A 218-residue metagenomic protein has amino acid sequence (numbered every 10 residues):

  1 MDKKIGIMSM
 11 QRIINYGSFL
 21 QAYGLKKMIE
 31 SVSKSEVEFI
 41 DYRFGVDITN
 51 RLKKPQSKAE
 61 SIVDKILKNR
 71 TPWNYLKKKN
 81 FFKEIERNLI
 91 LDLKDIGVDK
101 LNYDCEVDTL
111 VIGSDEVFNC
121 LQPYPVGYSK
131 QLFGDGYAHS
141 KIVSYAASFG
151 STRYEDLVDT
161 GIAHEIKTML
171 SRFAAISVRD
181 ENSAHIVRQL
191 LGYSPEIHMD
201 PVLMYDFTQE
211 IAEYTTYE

Functional and structural regions predicted by a protein language model:
K4-Y16, L20-T168, Y214-T216: Aromatic- and Gly/Pro-rich donor/ligand-binding loops that form nucleotide- or phosphate-bearing donor binding pockets
Y23, D180-E181: Alpha-helix N-cap/helix-start capping motif
F44-V46, P195-H198, T208: Terminal amphipathic helices with adjacent charged low-complexity linkers/tails
A138-I142, A174, Y193: A short helix->loop->beta-strand "cap" motif at the edges of active sites that frequently abuts
A146-F149, D180, M199, F207: Short, structured patches in soluble enzyme cores that scaffold and shape functional sites
F173-D180: A short beta-strand/loop micro-motif in the catalytic core of glycosyltransferases that engages the nucleotide-sugar
A184-V202: Helix-loop-beta element that forms the nucleotide-linked donor phosphate-binding surface in glycosyltransferases
P201, F207-Y217: Hydrophobic alpha-helical positions that pack around
